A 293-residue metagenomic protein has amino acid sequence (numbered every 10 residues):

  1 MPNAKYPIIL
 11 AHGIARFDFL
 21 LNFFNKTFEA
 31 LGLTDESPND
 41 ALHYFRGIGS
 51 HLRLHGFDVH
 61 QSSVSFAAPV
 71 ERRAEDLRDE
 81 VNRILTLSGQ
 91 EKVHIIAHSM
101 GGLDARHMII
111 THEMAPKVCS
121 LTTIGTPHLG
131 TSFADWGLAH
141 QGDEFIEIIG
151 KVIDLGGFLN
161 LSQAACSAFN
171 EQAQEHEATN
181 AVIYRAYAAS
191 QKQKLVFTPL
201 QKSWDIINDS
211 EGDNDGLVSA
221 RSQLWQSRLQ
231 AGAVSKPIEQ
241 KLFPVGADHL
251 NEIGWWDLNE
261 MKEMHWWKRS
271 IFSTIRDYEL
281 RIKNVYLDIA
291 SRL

Functional and structural regions predicted by a protein language model:
M1-P7, I110-E113: Short amphipathic alpha-helices and their capping/turn segments at secondary-structure boundaries
N3-V93: Active-site catalytic motif of lipid deacylating hydrolases and related acyltransferases
I9, H60, T122, R185-Y187: Hydrophobic/aromatic beta-strand patches that form the interior of the parallel beta-sheet core in alpha/beta enzyme
H12, E71-H176, D215: Serine-dependent carboxylesterase/thioesterase catalytic core of lipase-like alpha/beta-hydrolase/SGNH enzymes
I14-R16, S65-A67, G102, P127-L129 (+2 more regions): Short, solvent-exposed loop/turn segments at secondary-structure junctions
L20-F23, T131-G137, G142, L195-L200: Short aromatic-enriched loop/helix-cap "lid" or pocket-rim segments at secondary-structure transitions that line
D40, Y44, R73-D76, G157-A168 (+1 more regions): Soluble or luminal CAZymes and related metallo-dependent hydrolases
T179-L293: C-terminal catalytic-base region of ester-bond hydrolases, centering on the histidine of the charge-relay
